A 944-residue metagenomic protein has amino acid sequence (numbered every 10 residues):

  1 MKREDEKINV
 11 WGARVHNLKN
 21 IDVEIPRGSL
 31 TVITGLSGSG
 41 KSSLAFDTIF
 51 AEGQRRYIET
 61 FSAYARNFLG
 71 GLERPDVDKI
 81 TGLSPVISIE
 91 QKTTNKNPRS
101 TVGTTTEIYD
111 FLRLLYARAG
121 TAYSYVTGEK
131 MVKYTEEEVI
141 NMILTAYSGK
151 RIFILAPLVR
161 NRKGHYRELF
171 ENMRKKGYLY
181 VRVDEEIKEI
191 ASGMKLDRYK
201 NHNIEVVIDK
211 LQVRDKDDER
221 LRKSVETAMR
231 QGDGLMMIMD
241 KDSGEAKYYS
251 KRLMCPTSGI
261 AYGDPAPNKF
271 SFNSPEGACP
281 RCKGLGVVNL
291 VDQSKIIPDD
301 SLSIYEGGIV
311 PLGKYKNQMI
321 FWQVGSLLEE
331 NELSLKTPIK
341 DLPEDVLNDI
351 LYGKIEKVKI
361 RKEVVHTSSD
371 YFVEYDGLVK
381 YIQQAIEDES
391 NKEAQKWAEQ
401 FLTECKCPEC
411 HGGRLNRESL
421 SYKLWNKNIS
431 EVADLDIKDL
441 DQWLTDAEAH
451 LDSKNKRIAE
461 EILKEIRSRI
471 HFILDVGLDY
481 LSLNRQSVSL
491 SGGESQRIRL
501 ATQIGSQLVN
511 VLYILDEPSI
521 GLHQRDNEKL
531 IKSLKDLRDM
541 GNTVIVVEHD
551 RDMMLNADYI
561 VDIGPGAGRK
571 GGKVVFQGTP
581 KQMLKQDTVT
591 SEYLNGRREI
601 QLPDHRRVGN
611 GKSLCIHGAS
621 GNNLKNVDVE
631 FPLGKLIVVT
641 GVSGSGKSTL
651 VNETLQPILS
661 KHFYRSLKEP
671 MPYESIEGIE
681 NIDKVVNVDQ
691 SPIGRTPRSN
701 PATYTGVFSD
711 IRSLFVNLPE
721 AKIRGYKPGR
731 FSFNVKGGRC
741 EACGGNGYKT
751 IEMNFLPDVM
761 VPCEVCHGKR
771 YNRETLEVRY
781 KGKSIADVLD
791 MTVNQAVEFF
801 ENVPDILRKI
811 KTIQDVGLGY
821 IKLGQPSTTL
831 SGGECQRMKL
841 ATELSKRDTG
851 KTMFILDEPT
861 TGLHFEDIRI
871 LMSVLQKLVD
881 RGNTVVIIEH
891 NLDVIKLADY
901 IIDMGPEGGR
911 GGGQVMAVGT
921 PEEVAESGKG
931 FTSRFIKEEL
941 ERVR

Functional and structural regions predicted by a protein language model:
M1-R944: Conserved phosphate-binding elements of NTP-dependent enzyme cores
